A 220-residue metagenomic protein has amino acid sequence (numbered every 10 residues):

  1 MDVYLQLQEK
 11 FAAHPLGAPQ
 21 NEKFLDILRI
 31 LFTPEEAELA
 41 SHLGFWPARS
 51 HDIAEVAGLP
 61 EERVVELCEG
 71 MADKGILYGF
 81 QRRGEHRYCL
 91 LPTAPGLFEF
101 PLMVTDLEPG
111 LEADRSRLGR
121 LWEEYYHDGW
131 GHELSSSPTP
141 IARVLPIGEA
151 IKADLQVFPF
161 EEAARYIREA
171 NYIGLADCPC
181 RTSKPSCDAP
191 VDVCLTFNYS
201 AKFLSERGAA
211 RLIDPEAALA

Functional and structural regions predicted by a protein language model:
M1-L25: Long, low-complexity, charged/polar intrinsically disordered regions in eukaryotic proteins
I30-E36: Short helix-coil-helix linker/hinge
A40-A57: Short acidic, hydrophobic short linear motifs in intrinsically disordered regions
A57-D73: Short amphipathic alpha-helical interaction segments
A72-R83: A short, conserved structural fragment
Y78-G79, C89, I173-D177: A structural signal for short, well-ordered beta-strand segments and their strand-loop junctions that often border
E85-Y125: Short, amphipathic alpha-helical interaction segments positioned at domain boundaries
Y125-A220: Catalytic cores of enzyme domains
